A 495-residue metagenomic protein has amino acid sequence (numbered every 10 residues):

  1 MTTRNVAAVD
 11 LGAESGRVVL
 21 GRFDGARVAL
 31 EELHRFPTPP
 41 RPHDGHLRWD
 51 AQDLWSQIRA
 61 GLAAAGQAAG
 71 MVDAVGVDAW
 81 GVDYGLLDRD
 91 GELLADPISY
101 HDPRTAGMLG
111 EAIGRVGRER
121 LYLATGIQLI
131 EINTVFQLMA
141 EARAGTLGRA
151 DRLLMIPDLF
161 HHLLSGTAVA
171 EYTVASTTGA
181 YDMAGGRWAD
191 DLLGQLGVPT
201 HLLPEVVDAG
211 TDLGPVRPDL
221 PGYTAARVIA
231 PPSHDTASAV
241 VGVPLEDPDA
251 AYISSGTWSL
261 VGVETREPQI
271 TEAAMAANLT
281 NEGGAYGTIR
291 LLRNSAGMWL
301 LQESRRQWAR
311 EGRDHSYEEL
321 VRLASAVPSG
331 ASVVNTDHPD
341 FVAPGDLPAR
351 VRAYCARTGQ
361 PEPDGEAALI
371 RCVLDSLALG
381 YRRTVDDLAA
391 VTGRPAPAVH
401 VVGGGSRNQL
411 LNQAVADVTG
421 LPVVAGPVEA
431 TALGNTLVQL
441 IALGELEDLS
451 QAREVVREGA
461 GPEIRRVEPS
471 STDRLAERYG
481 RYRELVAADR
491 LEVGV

Functional and structural regions predicted by a protein language model:
M1-A95, P221-V228, T419-L421, E492-V495: N-terminal glycine/serine-rich phosphate-binding loop of ATP-dependent small-molecule kinases, especially carbohydrate
A7-A8, I113-T125, E131, F136-M155 (+10 more regions): Active-site core segments that coordinate phosphate-bearing ligands/cofactors across diverse enzyme families
P42-G45, G107-E111, D182, L433-N435: Short, charged, surface-exposed secondary-structure boundary motifs
H43, A63, Q67-Y100, T125-T134 (+4 more regions): Short beta-strand-loop/turn "lid" adjacent to the catalytic site in phosphate-handling enzymes
M71-A79, R152-L153, E205, V391-G403: Short glycine-rich phosphate-binding loop at a beta-alpha junction
D78-V82, A209-T211, S255-W258, A398-R407: Glycine-rich beta-strand-to-loop/alpha-helix junction loops that act as flexible
I98-G117: Short alpha-helix plus adjacent loop in nuclease-associated cores
